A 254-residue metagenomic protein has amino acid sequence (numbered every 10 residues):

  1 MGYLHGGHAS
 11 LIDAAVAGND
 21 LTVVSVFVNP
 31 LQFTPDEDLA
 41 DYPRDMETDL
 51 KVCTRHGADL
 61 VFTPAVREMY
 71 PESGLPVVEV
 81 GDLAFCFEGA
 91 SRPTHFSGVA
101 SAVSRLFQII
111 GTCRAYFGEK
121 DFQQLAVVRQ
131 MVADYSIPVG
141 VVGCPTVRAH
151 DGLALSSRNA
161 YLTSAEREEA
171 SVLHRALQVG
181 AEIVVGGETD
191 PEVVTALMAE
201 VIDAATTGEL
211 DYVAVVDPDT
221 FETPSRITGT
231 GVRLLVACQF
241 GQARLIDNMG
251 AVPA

Functional and structural regions predicted by a protein language model:
M1-E209, V216-T220, M249-G250: Nucleotidyltransferase catalytic core that binds NTPs
V26, V236-C238, P253: Pocket-edge structural micro-motifs
E200-R244: Acidic/histidine-rich
L245-A254: Charged, cofactor-coupling segments
